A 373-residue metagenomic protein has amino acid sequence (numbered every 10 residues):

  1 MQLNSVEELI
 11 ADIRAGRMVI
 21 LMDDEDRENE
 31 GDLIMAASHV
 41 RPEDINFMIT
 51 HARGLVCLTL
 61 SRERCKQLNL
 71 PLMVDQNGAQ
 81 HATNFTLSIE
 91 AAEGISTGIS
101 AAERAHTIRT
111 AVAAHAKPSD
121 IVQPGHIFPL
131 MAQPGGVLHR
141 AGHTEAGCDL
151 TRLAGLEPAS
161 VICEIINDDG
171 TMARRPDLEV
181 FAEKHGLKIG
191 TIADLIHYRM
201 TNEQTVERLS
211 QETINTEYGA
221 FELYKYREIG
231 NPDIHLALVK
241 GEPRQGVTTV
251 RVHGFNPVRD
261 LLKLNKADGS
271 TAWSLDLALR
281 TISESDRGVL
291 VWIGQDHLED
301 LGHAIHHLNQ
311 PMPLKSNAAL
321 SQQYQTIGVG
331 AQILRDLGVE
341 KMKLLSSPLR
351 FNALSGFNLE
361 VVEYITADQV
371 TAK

Functional and structural regions predicted by a protein language model:
M1-K373: Catalytic domains of riboflavin
